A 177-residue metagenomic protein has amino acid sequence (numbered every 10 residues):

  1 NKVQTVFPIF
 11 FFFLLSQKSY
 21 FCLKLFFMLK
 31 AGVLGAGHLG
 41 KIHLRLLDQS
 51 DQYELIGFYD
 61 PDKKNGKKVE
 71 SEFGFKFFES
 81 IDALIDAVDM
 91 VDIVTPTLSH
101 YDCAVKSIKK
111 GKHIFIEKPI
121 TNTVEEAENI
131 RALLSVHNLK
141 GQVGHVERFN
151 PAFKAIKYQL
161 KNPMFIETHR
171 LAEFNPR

Functional and structural regions predicted by a protein language model:
V6-F27: Hydrophobic alpha-helical signal peptides and transmembrane signal-/tail-anchor segments that drive secretory-pathway
M28-E72: N-terminal Rossmann-like dinucleotide-binding module
H43, F73-R131: Beta-loop-alpha module in the N-terminal Rossmann-like domain of NAD(P)-dependent dehydrogenases, especially those
I56, D89, M164: Conserved acidic residues
P96, P119, G144-V146, H169-L171: Histidine-centered beta-alpha loop that forms part of the nucleotide-sugar donor binding/catalytic region in diverse
N129-V146, P163-T168: Rossmann-fold dehydrogenase core element
E147-R177: Predominantly a Rossmann-like dinucleotide-binding segment in NAD(P)-dependent oxidoreductases
